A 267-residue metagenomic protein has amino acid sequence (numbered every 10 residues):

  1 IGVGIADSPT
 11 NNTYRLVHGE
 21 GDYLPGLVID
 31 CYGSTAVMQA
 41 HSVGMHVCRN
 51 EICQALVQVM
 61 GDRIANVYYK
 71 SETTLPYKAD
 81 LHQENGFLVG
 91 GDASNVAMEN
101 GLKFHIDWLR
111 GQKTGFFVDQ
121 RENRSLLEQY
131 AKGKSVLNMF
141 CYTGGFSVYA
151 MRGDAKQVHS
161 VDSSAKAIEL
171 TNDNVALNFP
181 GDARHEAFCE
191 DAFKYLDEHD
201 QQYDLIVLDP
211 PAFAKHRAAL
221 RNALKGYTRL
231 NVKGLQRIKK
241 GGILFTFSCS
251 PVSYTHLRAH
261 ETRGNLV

Functional and structural regions predicted by a protein language model:
I1-G33: Non-catalytic accessory regions of SAM-dependent methyltransferases
E20-L24, V28-D30, N50-F116: Non-catalytic substrate-recognition/targeting regions of SAM-dependent transferases
K134-M139: Conserved class I S-adenosyl-L-methionine
G145-D154: Conserved SAM-binding loop of SAM-dependent methyltransferases across substrates and taxa, primarily the Class I
Q157-D162: Conserved SAM-binding motif I beta-strand of class I
E169-D200: S-adenosyl-L-methionine
A192-Y254: S-adenosylmethionine
T255-T262: Conserved small/polar residues in nucleotide/adenosyl-binding loops
